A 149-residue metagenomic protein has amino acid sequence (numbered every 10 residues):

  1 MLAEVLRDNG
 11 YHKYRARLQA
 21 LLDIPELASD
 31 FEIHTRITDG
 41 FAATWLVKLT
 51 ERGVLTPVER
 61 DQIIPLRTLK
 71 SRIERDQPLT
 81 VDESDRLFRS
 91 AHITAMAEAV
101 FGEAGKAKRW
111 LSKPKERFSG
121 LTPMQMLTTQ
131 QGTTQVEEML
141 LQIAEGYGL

Functional and structural regions predicted by a protein language model:
M1-L149: Non-transmembrane "mature" sequence context
